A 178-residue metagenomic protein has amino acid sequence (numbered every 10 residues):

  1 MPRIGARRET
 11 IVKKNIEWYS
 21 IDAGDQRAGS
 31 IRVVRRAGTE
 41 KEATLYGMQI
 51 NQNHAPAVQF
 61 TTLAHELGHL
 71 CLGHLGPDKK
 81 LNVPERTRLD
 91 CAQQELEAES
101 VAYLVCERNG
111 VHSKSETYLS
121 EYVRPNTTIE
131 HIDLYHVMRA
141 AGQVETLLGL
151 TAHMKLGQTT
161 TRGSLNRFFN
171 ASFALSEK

Functional and structural regions predicted by a protein language model:
M1-M48, Q52-P56: Contiguous, non-catalytic segments that form substrate-binding/exosite surfaces or channel walls
R3, F60, Q94-E97, D133: Hydrophobic (often cysteine-bearing) scaffold residues that line and stabilize catalytic clefts of nucleotide/cofactor
G5-E9, H69, K178: Short, compositionally biased segments
G24-D25, K41-Y46, A55, L63 (+3 more regions): Catalytic phosphate/metal-binding cores of nucleic-acid and nucleotide-processing enzymes, i.e., regions that mediate
T61-H74, A98: Active-site recognition of the HExxH zinc-binding catalytic motif
L75-R86, G149: C-terminal helix-coil-helix/basic helical segment that borders enzyme active sites and/or dimer interfaces and provides
V83-E99, E107: Active-site metal-coordination segments of metallo-dependent hydrolases
L89-D90, Y103-L175: Long, well-structured alpha-helical subdomains associated with metal-dependent extracellular/ecto-lumenal hydrolases
